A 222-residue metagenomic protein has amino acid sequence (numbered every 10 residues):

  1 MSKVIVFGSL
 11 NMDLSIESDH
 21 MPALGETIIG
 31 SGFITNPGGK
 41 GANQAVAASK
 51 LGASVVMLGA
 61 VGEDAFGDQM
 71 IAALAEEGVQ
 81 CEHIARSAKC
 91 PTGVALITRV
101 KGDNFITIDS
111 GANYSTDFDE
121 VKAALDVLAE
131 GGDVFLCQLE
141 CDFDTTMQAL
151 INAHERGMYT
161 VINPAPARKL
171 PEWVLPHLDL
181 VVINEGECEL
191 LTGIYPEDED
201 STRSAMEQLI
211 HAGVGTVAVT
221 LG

Functional and structural regions predicted by a protein language model:
M1-A60, A65-E76: Glycine-rich phosphate/adenosyl-contacting loop at the front of the ribokinase-like
V46, V94-T98, F105, V219: Short beta-strand scaffold segments in enzyme catalytic cores
S49, A75, I151-E155, I210: Anion (oxyanion) recognition and catalysis
A73-K89: A glycine-rich helix N-cap at a beta->alpha junction
R86-S87, I97-V134, L139: Conserved phosphate-binding/catalytic loop of the ribokinase/pfkB sugar-kinase fold
H154-G222: Conserved phosphate/ATP/ADP-binding segment of small-molecule kinases
